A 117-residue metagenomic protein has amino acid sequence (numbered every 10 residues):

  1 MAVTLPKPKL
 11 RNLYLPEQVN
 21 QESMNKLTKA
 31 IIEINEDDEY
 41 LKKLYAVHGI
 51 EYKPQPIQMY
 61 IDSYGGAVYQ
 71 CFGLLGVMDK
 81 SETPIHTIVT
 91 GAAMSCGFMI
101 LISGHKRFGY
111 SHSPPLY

Functional and structural regions predicted by a protein language model:
M1-Y117: Terminal-region recognition feature
